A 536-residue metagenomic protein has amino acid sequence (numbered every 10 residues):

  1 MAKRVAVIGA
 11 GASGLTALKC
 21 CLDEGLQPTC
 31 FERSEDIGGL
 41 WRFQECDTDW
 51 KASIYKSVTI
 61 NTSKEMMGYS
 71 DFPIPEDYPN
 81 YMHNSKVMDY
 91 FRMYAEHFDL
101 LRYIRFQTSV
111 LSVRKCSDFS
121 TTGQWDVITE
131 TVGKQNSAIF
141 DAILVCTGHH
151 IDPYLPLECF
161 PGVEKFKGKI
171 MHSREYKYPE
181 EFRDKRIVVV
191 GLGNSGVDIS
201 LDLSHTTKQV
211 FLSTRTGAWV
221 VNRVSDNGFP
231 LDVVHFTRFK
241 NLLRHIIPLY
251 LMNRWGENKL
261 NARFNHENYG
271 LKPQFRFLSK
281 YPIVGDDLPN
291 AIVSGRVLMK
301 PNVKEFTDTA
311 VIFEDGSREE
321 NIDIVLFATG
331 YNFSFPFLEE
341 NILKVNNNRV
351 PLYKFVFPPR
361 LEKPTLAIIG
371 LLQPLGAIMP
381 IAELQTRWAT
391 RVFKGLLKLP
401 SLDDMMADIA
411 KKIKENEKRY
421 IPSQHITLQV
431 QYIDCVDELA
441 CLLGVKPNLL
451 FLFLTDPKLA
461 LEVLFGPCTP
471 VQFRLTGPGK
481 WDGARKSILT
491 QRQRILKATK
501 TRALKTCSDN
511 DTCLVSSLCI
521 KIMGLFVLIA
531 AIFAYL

Functional and structural regions predicted by a protein language model:
A2-I60, P73-F229, V234-M406, A410 (+1 more regions): Flavin (primarily FAD) cofactor-binding/catalytic cores of flavoenzymes
M66-P73: Short, basic/glycine-rich phosphate-binding loops at helix/coil junctions that contact nucleotide phosphates
